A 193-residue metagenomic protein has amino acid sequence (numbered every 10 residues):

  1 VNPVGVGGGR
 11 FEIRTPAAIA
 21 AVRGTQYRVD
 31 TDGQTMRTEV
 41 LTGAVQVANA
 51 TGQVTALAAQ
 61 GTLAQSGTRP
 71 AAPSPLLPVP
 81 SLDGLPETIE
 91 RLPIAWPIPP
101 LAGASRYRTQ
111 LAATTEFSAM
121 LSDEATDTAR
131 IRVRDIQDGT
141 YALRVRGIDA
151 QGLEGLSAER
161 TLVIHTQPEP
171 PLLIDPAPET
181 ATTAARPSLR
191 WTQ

Functional and structural regions predicted by a protein language model:
V1-P86, I164-T166: Flexible, surface-exposed loop/linker segments and immediately adjacent secondary-structure boundaries
A48-A50, R146-A150: Beta-strand-rich extracellular modules
R69, A150-I164: Extracellular fibronectin type III
L92-W96, A185-L189: Structural beta-strand segments of beta-rich domains
P100, R132-Q137: Short, flexible loop/turn segments at beta-strand junctions in immunoglobulin-like and fibronectin type III
P100-R106, Q193: Short proline/glycine-enriched turn/loop motifs at strand-loop junctions of beta-rich domains
M120-D127: Short beta-strand segments within Ig-like beta-sandwich modules, predominantly Fibronectin type-III
